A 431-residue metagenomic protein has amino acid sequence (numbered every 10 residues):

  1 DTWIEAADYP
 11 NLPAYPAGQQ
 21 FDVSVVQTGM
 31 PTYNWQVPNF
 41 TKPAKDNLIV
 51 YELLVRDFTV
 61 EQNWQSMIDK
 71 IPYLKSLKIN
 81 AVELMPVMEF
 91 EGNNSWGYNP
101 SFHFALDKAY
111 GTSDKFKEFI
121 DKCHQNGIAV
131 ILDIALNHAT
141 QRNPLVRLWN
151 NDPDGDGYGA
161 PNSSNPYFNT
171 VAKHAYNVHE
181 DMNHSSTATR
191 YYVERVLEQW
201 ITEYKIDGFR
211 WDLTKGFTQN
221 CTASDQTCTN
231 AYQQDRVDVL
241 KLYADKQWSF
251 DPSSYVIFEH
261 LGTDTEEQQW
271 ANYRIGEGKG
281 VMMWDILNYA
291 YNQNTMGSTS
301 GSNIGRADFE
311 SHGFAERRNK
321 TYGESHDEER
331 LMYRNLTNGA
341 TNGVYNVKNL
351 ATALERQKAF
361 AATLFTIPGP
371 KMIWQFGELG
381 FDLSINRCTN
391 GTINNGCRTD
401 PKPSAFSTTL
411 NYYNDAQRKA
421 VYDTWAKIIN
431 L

Functional and structural regions predicted by a protein language model:
D1-Q27: Alpha-glucan (starch/glycogen) binding determinants
N11, P31-L48, L54-Y232, L242-D251 (+1 more regions): Substrate-binding/active-site clefts of carbohydrate-active enzymes
D57, A105, L331-L350: Short, basic, glycine/proline-bearing loop/turn elements
E61-I71, N335-Y345, T389: Short, polar loop/linker segments at the starts of domains and inter-domain junctions
K78, Q125, A315-R317, T366-P370: Short, well-ordered loop/turn elements at secondary-structure boundaries
M88-E89, N94-N99, T202, L213-G323 (+4 more regions): Active-site-proximal helices and loops of the catalytic beta/alpha 8
V178, Y345, F406-L410: Flexible glycine/proline-enriched surface loops and loop-helix/loop-strand junctions
D207-W211, P370-G377: Active-site regions of oxyanion-processing enzymes, predominantly non-cytosolic
